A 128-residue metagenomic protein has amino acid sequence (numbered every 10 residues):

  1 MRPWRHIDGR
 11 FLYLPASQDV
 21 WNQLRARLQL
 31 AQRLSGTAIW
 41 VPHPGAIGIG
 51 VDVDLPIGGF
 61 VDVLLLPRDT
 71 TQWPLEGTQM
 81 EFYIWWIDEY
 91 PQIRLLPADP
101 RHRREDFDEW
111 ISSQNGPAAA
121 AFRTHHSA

Functional and structural regions predicted by a protein language model:
M1-A128: Single-stranded RNA-binding regions, centering on S1/OB-family and related RNA-binding modules
